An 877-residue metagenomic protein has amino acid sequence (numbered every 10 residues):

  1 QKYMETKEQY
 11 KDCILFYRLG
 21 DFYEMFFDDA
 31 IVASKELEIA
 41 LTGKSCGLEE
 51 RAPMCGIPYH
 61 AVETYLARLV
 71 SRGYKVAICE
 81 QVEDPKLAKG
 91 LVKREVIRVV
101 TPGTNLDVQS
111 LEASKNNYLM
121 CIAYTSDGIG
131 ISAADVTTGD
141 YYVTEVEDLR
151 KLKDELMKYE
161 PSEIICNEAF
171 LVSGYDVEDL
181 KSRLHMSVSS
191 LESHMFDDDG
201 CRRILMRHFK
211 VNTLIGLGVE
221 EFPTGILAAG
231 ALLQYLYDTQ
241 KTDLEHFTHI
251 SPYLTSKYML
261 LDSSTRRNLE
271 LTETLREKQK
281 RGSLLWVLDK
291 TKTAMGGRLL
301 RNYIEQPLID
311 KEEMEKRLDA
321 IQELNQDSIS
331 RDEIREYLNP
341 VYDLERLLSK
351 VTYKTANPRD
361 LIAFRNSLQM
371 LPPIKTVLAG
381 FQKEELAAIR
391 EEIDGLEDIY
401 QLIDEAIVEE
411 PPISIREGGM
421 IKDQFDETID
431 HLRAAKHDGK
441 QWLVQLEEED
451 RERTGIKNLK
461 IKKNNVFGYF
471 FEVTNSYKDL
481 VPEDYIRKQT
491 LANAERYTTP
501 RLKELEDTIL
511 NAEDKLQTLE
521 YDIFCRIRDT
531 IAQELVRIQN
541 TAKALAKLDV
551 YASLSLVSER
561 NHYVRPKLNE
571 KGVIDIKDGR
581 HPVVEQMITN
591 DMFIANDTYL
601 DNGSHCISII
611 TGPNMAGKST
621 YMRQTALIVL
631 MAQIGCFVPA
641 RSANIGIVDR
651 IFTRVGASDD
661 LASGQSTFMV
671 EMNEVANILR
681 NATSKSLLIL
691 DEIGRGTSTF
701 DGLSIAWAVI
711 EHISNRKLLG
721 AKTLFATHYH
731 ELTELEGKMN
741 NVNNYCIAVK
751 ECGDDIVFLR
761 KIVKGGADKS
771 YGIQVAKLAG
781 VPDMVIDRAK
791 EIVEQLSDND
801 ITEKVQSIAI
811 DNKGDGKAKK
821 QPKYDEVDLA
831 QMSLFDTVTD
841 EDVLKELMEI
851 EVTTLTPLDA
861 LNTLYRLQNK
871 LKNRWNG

Functional and structural regions predicted by a protein language model:
Q1-E323, N339-T352, A356-Q445, G814-D825: Charged catalytic and DNA/RNA-contacting regions of genome-maintenance and nucleic-acid-processing enzymes
F27-D28, F222, K292-T293, Y303 (+4 more regions): ATPase nucleotide-binding head domains, primarily ABC-like/P-loop NTPase cores
C79, P102-L111, D243, A379-E385 (+5 more regions): Active-site phosphate-binding and catalytic loops of NTP-dependent enzymes
L156, P161-A169, Y175-D176, S190 (+3 more regions): Conserved catalytic alpha/beta cores of large enzymes that bind or transform nucleotide phosphates and polynucleotides
F196-I204, M259-S263, L275, N366-Q441 (+4 more regions): Amphipathic heptad-repeat alpha-helical coiled-coil/stalk segments that mediate oligomerization, filament/stalk
M314, I321, R331-Y337, F364 (+12 more regions): Amphipathic alpha-helical coiled-coil segments
D343, Y353, N357, S367-M370 (+4 more regions): Charged, surface-exposed helical/loop "interaction arms" that form contiguous linear patches used for dimerization
S833, T837-G877: C-terminal tails and terminal domains of large nucleic-acid-associated and other macromolecular-machine proteins
